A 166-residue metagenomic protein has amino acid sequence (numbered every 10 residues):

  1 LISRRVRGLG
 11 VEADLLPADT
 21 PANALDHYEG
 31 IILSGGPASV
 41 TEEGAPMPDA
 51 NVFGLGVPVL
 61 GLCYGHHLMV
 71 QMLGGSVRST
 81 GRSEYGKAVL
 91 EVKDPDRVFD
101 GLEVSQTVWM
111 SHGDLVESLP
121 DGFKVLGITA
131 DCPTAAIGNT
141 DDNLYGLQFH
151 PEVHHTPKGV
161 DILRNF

Functional and structural regions predicted by a protein language model:
I2-L62, H66-H67, Q71-L73, R164-N165: Flexible gly/pro-rich beta->alpha loop and the following alpha-helix that scaffold active-site loops
I2-R5, M72-S76, L102, G122 (+1 more regions): Residue-level signal for well-ordered alpha-helical positions
P17, A50, V57, H67-G113 (+1 more regions): A conserved active-site-flanking secondary-structure segment within enzyme catalytic domains
L25, G86-K93, L119, I137 (+1 more regions): Short, charged, surface-exposed secondary-structure boundary motifs
G56-L60, T107, K124, N143: Proline-centered loop/turn at the N-terminus of a beta-strand
C63, H112, H150: Histidine-centered divalent metal-coordination motifs
L119-G122, I128-F166: A glycine-centered loop/beta-turn motif at secondary-structure junctions
